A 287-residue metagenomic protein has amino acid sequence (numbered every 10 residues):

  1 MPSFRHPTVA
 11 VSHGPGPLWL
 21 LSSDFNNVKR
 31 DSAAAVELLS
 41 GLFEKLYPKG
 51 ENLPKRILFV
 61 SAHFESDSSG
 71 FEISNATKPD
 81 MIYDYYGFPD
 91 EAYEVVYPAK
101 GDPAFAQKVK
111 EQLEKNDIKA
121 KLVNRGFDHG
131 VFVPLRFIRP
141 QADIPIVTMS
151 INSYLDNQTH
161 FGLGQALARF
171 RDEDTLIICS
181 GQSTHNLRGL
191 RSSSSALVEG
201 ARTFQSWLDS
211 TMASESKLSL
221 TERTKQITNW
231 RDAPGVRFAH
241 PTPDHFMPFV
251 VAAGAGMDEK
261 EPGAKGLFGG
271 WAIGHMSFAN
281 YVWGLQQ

Functional and structural regions predicted by a protein language model:
P2-Q112, D117-A120: A short aromatic-anchored loop/beta-hairpin motif
S3-H6, K55, I144-I146, M276-F278: Sequence-level motif detector for i,i+2 pairs with an aromatic at +2
P7-S12, R56-S61, M149, F170-S183 (+1 more regions): Beta-strand elements within well-structured catalytic alpha/beta cores of enzymes that handle phosphate/sulfate esters
V28-S32, N157, L197-V198: Flexible, glycine- and charge-enriched loops at secondary-structure boundaries
A35-K45, Q158-E173: Long, well-ordered alpha-helical scaffolding segments within enzyme catalytic domains, especially pronounced
A92-K100, L122, S150-N157, V236: Flexible, glycine/proline-enriched loop segments at strand-loop-helix junctions that form or flank small-ligand binding
F105-T159, A166: Internal, conserved structured core segments that host functional sites
K108-E111, K115, I144, S153-L155 (+2 more regions): Surface-exposed, charge/polar-rich loops and edge strands
